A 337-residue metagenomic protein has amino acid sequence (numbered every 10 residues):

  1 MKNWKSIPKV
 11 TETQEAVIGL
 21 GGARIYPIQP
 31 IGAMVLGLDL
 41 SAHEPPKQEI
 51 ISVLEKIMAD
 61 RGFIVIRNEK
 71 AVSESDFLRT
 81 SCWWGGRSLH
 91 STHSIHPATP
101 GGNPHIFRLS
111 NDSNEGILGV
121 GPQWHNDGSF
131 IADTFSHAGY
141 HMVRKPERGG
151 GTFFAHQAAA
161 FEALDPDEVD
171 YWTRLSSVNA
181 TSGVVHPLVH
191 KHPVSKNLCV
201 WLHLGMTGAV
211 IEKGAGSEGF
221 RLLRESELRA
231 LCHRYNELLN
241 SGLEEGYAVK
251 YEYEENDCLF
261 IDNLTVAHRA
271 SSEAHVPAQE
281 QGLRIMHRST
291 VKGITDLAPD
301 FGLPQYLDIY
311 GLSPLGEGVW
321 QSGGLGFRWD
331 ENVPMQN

Functional and structural regions predicted by a protein language model:
K2-D257, L264-N337: Non-heme Fe(II) oxygenase catalytic core, chiefly the N-lobe of the double-stranded beta-helix
